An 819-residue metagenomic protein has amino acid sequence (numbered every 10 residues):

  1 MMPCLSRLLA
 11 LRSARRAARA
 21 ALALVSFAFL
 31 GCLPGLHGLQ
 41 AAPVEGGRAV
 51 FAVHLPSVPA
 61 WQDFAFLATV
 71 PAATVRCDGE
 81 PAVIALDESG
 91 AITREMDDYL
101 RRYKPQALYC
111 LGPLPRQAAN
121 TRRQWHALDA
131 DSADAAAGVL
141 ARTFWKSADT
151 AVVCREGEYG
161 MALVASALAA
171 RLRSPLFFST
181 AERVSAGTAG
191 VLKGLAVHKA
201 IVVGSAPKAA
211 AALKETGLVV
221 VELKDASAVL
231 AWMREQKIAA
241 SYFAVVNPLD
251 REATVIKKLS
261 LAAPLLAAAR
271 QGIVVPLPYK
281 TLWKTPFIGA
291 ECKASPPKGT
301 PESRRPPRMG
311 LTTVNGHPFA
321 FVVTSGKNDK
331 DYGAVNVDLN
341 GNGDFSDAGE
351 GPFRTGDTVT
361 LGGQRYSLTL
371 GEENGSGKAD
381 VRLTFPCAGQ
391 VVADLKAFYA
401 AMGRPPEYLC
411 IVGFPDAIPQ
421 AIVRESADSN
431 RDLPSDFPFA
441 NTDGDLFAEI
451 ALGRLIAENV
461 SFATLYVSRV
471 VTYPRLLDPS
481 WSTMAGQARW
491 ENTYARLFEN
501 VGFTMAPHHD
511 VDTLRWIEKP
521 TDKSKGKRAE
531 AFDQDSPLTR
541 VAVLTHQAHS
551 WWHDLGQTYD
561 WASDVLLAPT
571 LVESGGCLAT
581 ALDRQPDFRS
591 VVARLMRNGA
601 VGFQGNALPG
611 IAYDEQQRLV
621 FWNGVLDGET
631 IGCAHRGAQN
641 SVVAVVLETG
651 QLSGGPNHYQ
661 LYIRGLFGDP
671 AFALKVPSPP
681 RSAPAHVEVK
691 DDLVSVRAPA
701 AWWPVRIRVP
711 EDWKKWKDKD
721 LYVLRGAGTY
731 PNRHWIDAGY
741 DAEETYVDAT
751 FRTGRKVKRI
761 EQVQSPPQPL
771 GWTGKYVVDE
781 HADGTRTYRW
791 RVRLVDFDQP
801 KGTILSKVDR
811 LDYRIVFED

Functional and structural regions predicted by a protein language model:
M1-R16: N-terminal secretory signal peptides that target proteins for export/translocation
L11, S132, K523-K525: Intrinsically disordered, low-complexity coil/linker segments enriched for acidic/polar and small residues
A20-G35: Bacterial N-terminal signal peptides
L39, L86, A130, V184 (+10 more regions): Assembly/interface hotspot detector across virion components, adhesins/toxins, and nucleic-acid enzymes
L39-P286, T384-A401: Extracellular glycan-binding segments that recognize GlcNAc-based cell-wall polysaccharides
C77-E88, R173-R183, G351-G377, Y473-P474 (+2 more regions): Compositionally biased, low-complexity linear motifs
A211-L218, K224-K284, K378, R382-D819: Cysteine-dependent hydrolase recognition
A269-F385: Calcium-binding acidic motifs and repeat modules
